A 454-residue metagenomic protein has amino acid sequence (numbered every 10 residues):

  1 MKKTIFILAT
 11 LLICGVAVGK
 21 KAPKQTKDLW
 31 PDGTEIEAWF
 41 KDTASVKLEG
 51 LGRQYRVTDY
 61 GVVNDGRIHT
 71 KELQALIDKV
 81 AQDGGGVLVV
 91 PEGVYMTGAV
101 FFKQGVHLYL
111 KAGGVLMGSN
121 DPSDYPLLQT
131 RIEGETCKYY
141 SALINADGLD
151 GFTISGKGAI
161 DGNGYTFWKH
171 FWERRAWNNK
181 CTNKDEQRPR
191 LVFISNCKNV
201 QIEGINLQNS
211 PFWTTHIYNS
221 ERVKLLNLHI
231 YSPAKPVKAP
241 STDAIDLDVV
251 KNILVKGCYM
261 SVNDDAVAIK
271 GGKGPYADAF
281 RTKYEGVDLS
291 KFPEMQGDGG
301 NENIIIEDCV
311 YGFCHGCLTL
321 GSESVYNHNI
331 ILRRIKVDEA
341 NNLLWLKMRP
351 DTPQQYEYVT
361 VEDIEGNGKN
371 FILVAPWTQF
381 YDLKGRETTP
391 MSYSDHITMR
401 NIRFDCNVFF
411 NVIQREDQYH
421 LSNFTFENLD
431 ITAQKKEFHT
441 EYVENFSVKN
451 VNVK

Functional and structural regions predicted by a protein language model:
K2-I5, L11-L12, A17-V89, V94-H107 (+12 more regions): Extracellular "leader-to-stem" segments immediately downstream of a signal peptide or signal-anchor in secreted/lumenal
I77-A81, M96-G105, S119, G204 (+9 more regions): Short, T/G/N/S-enriched strand-turn elements that build extracellular solenoid repeat scaffolds
G85, G98-A99, S119-D121, N163-F167 (+9 more regions): Short glycine/acidic-rich loop motifs that flank beta-strands on beta-rich extracellular proteins
V94, N219-E221, G271-K273, S322-S324 (+3 more regions): Active-site-proximal loop/turn and secondary-structure-junction residues that shape catalytic pockets, frequently
A112-G113, D150-A159, K198-Q208, E221-A234 (+9 more regions): Right-handed parallel beta-helix
T136, S290-K291, G316, N342-L346 (+1 more regions): Short beta-alpha connecting loops at secondary-structure transitions that line or flank enzyme active sites
S210, G321-Y326, K347-Q355, R415: Glycine-centered low-complexity coil/loop motifs and glycine-rich tracts, especially the flexible linkers
F371-V374, K384-R403: Generic long, charged, amphipathic alpha-helical segments
